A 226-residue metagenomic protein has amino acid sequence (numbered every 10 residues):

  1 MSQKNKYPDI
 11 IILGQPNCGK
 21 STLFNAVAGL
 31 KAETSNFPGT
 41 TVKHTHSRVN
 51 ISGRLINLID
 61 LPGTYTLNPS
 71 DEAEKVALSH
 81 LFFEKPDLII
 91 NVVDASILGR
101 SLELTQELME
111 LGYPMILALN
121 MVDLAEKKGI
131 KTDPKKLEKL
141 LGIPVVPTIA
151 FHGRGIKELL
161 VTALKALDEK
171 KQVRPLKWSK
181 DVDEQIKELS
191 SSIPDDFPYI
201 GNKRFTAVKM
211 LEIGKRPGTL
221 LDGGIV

Functional and structural regions predicted by a protein language model:
M1-P69, F83-E84: Conserved G1/Walker A P-loop phosphate-binding module
L23-F24, V42, D60, A77 (+4 more regions): Residue-level signature of catalytic and energy-coupling elements of molecular machines, predominantly ATP/GTP-dependent
P38, V42, R54-N57, P69 (+9 more regions): Helical mechanochemical/support elements of P-loop NTPase systems and associated helical scaffolds
G39, G63-T64, A95-L98, M121-E126 (+1 more regions): Conserved nucleotide-binding/hydrolysis micro-motifs of P-loop NTPases
V49-G53, V76-V145: Conserved C-terminal guanine-recognition region of P-loop GTPase G domains, centered on the G4
D123-K177: Canonical P-loop GTPase G-domain recognition
G142, E169-V226: Extended helical scaffolds that flank P-loop GTPase cores
